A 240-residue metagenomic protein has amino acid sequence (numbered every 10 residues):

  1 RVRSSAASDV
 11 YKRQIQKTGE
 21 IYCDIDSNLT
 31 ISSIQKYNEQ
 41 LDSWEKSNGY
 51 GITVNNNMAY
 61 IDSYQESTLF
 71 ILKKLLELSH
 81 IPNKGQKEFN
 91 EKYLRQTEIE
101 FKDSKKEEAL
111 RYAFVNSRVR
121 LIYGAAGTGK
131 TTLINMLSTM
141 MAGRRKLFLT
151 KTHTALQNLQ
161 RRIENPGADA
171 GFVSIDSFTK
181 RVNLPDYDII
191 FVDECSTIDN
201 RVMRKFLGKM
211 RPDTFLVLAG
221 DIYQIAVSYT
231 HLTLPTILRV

Functional and structural regions predicted by a protein language model:
V2-A7, Y11, H231, T236-V240: Single conserved hydrophobic/aromatic residue that forms the stacking wall/gate of nucleotide- or nucleobase-binding
S27-K87: Interdomain "pre-motor" coupling segment immediately N-terminal to P-loop NTPase/helicase cores
K102-F114: Pre-Walker A adenine-sensing motif
I122: Hydrophobic anchor at the beta1->P-loop junction of P-loop NTPases
G127: Walker A (P-loop) phosphate-binding loop of P-loop NTPases
K130: Conserved lysine of the Walker
L133: Hydrophobic positions on the alpha1 helix immediately C-terminal to the Walker A/P-loop
R144, T150-Q157, D176-P185, I189-L234: Conserved helicase motor core of SF1/SF2 NTP-dependent helicases
